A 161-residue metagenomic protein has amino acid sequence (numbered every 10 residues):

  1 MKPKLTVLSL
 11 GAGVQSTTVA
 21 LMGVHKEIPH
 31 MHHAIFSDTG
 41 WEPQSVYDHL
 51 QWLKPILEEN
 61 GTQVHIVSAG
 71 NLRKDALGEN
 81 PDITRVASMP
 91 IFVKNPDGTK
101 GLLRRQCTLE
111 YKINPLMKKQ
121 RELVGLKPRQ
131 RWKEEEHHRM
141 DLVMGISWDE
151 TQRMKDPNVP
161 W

Functional and structural regions predicted by a protein language model:
M1-W161: ATP-dependent adenylation/nucleotidyltransferase module used to activate substrates
